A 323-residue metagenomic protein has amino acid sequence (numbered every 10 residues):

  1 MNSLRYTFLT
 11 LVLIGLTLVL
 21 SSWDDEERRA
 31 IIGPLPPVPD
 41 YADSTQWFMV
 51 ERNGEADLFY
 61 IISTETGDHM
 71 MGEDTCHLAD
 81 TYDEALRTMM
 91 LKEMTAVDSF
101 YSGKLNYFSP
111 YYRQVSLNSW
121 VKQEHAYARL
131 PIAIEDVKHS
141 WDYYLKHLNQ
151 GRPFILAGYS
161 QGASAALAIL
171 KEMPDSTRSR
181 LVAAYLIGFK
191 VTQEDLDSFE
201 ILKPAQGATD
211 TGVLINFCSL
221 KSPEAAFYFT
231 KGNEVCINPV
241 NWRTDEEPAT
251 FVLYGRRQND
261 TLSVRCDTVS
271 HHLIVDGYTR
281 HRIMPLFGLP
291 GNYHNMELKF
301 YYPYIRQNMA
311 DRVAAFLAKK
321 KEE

Functional and structural regions predicted by a protein language model:
M1-F8: Bacterial N-terminal signal peptides that target proteins for export
G15-E27: Bacterial Sec-dependent signal peptides at the C-terminal "C-region" and cleavage site
D25-M89: N-terminal extension/subdomain marker
G54-A56, G103-Y107, Q150-P153, S179-A183: Loop/turn elements at helix/coil->beta-strand transitions in domains of secreted/extracellular proteins
D57-I61, F108-Y111, I155-L156, A183-L186 (+1 more regions): Structural recognition of the beta-strand scaffold that forms the well-ordered cores of secreted hydrolase catalytic
S63-R152, R282-L298, Y302-E322: Active-site catalytic motif of lipid deacylating hydrolases and related acyltransferases
D136-Q150, K171-A315, K319-E323: Surface cap/lid and interfacial helix-loop subdomains adjacent to catalytic sites that gate substrate access
G158-G162, A166: Gly/Ala-rich beta-loop-alpha elbow adjacent to hydrolase catalytic centers
